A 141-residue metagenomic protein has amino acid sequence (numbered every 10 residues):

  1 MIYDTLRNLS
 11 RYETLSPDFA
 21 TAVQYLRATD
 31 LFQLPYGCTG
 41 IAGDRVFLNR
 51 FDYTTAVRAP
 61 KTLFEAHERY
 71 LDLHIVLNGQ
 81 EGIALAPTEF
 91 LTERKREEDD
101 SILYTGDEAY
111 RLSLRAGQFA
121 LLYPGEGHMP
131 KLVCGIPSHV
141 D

Functional and structural regions predicted by a protein language model:
M1-V57, L63-A66: A short, N-terminal "cap"/entry segment at the start of jelly-roll beta-barrel domains of the cupin/DSBH fold
G43, P60-D72, T88-E93, L114-R115: A short beta-loop-beta micro-motif enriched in histidine and acidic residues
R69-I83, T88-F90, E97-I102: Glycine- and acidic-residue-biased ligand/ion/polar-headgroup-sensing regions
L73, F119-L121, P137-D141: A short hydrophobic beta-strand segment most commonly corresponding to one strand of the jelly-roll/cupin
E89-L91, H128, I136-P137: Short, surface-exposed beta-strand-loop junctions and turns on beta-sheet-rich folds
R94-L112: An anionic, turn-rich surface loop/hairpin at beta-sheet edges that serves as a generic interaction/coordination patch
L112-V133: Conserved metal-binding segment of the jelly-roll/cupin
